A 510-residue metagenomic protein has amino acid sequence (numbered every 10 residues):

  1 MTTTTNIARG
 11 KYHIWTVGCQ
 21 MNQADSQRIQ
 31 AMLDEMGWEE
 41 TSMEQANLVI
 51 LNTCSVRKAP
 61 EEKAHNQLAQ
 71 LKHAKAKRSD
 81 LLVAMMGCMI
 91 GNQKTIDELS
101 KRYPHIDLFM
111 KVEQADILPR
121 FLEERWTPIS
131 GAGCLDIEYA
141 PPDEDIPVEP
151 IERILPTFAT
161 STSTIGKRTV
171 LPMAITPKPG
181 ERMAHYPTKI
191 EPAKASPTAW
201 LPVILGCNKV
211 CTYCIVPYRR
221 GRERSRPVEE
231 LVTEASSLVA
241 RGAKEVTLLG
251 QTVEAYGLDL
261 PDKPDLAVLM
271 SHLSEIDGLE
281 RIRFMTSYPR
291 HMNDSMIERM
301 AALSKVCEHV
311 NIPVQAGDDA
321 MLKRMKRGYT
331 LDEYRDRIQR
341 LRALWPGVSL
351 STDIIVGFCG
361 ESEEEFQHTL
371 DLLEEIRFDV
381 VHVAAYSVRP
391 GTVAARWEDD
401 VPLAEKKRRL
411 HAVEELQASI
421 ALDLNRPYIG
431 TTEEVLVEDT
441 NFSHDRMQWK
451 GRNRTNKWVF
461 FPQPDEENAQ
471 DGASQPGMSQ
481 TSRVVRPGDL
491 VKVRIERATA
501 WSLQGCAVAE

Functional and structural regions predicted by a protein language model:
M1-L249, E254-A255, S295, V310 (+6 more regions): Proteins enriched for Cys/Gly/acidic motifs involved in redox and nucleic-acid/cofactor modification
S55-V56, R220-G221, L260-K263, K323-Y329 (+1 more regions): Short glycine-enriched, charge-decorated loop/helix-capping segments at active-site entrances that position
V83-M85, K94, A240-E364, H368 (+1 more regions): Conserved SAM/AdoMet-binding glycine-rich loop
D107, K244, E280, D379 (+1 more regions): Short acidic/polar active-site loop segments enriched in Thr and Asp
E191-P192, E298-A302, V314, L373 (+4 more regions): Replace "in large, NTP-powered and nucleic-acid-processing enzymes" with "in large, NTP-powered factors and other
K194-P197, C207-K209, V306, A316 (+5 more regions): Short flexible coil/turn linkers enriched for glycine and charged/polar residues that connect secondary-structure
I312, D353, L373, V381 (+3 more regions): Hydrophobic, well-ordered secondary-structure elements that form the walls of internal hydrophobic environments
R396-E510: Terminal RNA-binding accessory module
